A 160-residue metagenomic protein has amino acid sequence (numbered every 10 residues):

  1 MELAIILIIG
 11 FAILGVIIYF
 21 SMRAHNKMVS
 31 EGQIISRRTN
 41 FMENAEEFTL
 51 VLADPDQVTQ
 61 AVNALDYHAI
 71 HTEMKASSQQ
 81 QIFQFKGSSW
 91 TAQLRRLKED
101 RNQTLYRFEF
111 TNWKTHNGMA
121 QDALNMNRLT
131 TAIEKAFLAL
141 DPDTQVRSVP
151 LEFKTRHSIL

Functional and structural regions predicted by a protein language model:
M1-F11: Feature marks short, highly hydrophobic, charge-poor N-terminal signal-anchor/signal peptide-like helices that anchor
F11-Y19: Alpha-helical transmembrane segments
I18, R23-E46, D54-L160: Ser/Thr-rich, low-complexity intrinsically disordered terminal regions
